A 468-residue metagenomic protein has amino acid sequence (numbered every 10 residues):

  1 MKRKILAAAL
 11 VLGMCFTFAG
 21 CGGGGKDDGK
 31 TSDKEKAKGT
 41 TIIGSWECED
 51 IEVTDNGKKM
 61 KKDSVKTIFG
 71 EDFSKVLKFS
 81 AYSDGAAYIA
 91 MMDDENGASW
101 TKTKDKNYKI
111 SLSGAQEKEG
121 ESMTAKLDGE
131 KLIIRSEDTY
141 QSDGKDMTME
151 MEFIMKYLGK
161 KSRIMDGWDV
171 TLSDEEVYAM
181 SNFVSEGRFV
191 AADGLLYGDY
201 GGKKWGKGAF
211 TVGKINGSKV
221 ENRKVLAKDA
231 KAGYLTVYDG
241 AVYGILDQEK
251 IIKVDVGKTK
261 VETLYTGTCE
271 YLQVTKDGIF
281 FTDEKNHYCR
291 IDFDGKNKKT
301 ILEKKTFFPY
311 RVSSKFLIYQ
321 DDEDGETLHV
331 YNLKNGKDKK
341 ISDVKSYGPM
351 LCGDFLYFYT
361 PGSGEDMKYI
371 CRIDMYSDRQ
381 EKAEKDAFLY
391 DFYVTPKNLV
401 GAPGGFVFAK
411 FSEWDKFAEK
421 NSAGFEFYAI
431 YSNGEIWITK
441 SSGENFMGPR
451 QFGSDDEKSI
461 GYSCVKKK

Functional and structural regions predicted by a protein language model:
T17-G20: C-terminal motif of bacterial Sec signal peptides marking the signal peptidase cleavage site
G22-G24: Bacterial signal peptide processing site
T31-E47: N-terminal helix-cap/turn-to-beta initiation motif at the start of protein domains
I51-M60, T67, F73-M151, E249 (+3 more regions): Contiguous, well-ordered beta-strand patches that form the walls/edges of small beta-barrel/beta-sandwich domains
F183-V190, A230-V237, T268-K276, K305-S314 (+4 more regions): Repeated scaffold domains used in trafficking and secretory/extracellular systems, primarily beta-propellers
Y197-G198, Y243-G244, F280-T282, I318-Y319 (+4 more regions): Residue position within the beta-strands of beta-propeller blades
K204-G213, Q248-I252, K285-C289, D324-H329 (+5 more regions): Structural motif
I215-K219, D255-T259, D292-K296, N332-G336 (+2 more regions): Short loop/turn segments that connect beta-strands within beta-propeller blades
